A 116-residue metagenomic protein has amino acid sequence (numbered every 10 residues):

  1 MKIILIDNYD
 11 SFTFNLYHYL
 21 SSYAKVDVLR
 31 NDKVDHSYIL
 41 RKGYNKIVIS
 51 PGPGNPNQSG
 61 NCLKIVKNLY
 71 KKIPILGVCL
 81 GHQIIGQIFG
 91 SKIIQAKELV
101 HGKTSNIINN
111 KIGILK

Functional and structural regions predicted by a protein language model:
M1-I4: Extreme N-terminal starter segment of soluble prokaryotic enzymes
N8: Acidic di-acidic motifs
T13: Active-site-adjacent helical/loop segments in soluble small-molecule enzymes
Y17-K25: Two-component/phosphorelay signaling modules centered on CheY-like receiver
Y19, Y38, N61-I65: Alpha-helical elements of Rossmann-like donor-binding domains used by nucleotide-donor carbohydrate transfer enzymes
K25-N31: Short hydrophobic/Thr-rich beta-strand motif most characteristic of the beta2 strand and flanking loop of CheY-like
V34-G43: Short amphipathic alpha-helix with an adjacent loop that forms part of the alpha/beta core around
Y44-K116: Cysteine-nucleophile active-site neighborhood
